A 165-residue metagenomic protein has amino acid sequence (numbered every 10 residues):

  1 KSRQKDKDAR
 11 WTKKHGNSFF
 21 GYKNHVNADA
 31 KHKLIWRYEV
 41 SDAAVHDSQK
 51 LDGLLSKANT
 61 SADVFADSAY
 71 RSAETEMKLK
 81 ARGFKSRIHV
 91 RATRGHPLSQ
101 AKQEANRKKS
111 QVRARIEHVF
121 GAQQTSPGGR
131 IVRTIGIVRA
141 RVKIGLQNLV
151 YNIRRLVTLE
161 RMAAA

Functional and structural regions predicted by a protein language model:
K1-K80, V150: Polybasic low-complexity intrinsically disordered regions
V40, V90-R94: Short, acidic/turn-prone active-site loops that include or flank metal/cofactor- and phosphate-binding residues
Q49, E74, G95-K102: Short, charged, surface-exposed secondary-structure boundary motifs
A62-F65, R87-I88, T158-L159: Acidic/polar loop patches that form or flank catalytic/metal-binding clefts of enzymes that bind anionic ligands
S68, V90-R91, H118: Short secondary-structure boundary segments
R82-V90: Short hydrophobic/aromatic-enriched beta-strand-loop microsegments
E104-A165: Basic, amphipathic alpha-helical segments enriched in Lys/Arg and hydrophobic/aromatic residues
